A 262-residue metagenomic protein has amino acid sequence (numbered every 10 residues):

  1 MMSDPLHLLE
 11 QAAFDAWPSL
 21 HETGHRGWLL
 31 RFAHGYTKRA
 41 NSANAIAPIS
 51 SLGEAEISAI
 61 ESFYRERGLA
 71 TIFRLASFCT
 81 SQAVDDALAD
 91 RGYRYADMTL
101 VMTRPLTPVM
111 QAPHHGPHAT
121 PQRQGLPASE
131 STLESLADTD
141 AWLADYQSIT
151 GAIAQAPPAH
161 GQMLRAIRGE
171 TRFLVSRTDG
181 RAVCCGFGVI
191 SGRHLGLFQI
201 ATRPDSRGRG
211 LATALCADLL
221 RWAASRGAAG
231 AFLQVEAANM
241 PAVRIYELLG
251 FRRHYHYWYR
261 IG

Functional and structural regions predicted by a protein language model:
M1-E66, T80, Q155-A156: N-terminal charged segments
M1-Q11, A45, T99, P108-H160 (+1 more regions): Short amphipathic alpha-helix that is part of the acyltransferase structural core
D15-S19, L69, A96-T99, R165-L174 (+1 more regions): A short helix-loop-beta-strand connector motif used in the catalytic cores of GNAT acetyltransferases and, in some
N44-S51, I200-R207, E236: A short, internal acetyl-CoA/4′-phosphopantetheine-binding micro-motif in the GNAT/acyltransferase core
E54-E61, T202, G208-R221, S225 (+1 more regions): Conserved acetyl-CoA-binding loop-helix of GNAT-fold acetyltransferases
R67-S77, A224-Q234: Conserved GNAT acetyl-CoA-binding A-motif
T80-Y95, T213, A237-H256: Conserved active-site alpha-helix within GNAT-family acetyltransferase domains
G161-A201: A conserved beta-strand-loop-helix scaffold within acyl/acetyltransferase catalytic domains
